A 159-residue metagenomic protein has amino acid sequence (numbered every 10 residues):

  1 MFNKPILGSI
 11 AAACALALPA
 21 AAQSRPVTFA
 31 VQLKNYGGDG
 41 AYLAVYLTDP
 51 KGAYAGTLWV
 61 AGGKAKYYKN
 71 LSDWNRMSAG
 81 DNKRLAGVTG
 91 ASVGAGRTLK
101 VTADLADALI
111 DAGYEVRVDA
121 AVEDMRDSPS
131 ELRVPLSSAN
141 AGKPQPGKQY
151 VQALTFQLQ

Functional and structural regions predicted by a protein language model:
M1-I10: Bacterial N-terminal signal peptides that target proteins for export
L18-S24: Sec/Tat signal peptide C-region and signal peptidase I cleavage site
P26-G37: Short amphipathic, basic-aromatic surface patches that mediate peripheral association with negatively charged
Q32-K34, L58-A65, S138, F156-Q157: Short, solvent-exposed aromatic-acidic interface loops
A41-L43, G56, Y114: Short beta-strand/loop motifs in extracellular/secreted proteins, especially within beta-sandwich accessory domains
A44-T48, R117-D119: Beta-strand signatures of extracellular beta-sandwich domains
P50-A112: Structured domain cores in non-transmembrane regions
V101, L105, D111-E115, A120-Q159: Glycine-rich, aromatic-bearing surface loops/beta-hairpins
